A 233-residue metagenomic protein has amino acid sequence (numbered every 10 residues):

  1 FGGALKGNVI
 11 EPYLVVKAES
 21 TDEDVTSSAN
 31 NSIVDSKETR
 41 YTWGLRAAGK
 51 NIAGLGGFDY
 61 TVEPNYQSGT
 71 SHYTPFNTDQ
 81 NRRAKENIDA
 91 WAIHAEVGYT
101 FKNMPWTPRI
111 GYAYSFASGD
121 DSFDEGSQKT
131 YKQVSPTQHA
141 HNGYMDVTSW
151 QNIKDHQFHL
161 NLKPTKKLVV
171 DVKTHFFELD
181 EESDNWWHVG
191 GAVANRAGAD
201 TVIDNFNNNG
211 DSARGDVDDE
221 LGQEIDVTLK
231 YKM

Functional and structural regions predicted by a protein language model:
F1-D124, K163, F176-E178, S183 (+2 more regions): Signature for the C-terminal beta-barrel architecture of outer-membrane proteins
R40, Q138-K163: Outer-membrane beta-barrel signature, preferentially recognizing the C-terminal barrel domain of Gram-negative
E125-N142: Acidic glycine/proline-rich low-complexity segments
Q138-H141, D219, Y231-M233: Low-complexity, intrinsically disordered or weakly predicted helical/coil tracts enriched in serine/threonine
N142-M145, S212-A213, K230: Surface-exposed cleft-lining segments at the edges of enzyme active sites
F158, D171-K173, G222-M233: Conserved C-terminal beta-signal and adjacent last beta-strands/turns of outer-membrane beta-barrel proteins
W187-G191: Short, surface-exposed, charged loop/turn segments at secondary-structure junctions
